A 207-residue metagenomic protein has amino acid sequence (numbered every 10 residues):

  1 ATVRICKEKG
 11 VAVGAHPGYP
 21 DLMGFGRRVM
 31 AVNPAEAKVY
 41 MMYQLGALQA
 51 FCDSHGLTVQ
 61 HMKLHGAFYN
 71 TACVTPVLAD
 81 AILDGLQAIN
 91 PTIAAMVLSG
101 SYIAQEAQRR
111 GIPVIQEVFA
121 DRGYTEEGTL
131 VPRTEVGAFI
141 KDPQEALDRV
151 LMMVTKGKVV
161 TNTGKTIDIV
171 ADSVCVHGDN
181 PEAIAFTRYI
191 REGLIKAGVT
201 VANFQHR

Functional and structural regions predicted by a protein language model:
A1-K7, C73-A81, S99-R109: Active-site-adjacent beta->alpha loops and helix N-cap segments on the catalytic face of soluble alpha/beta enzymes
T2-G14, D53-G56: Acidic (Asp/Glu)-rich catalytic clusters
H16, M62, V176: Conserved, mostly hydrophobic/aromatic
L22-L64: Glycine/small-residue-rich loop that forms an oxyanion/phosphate-binding "nest" at active or ligand-binding sites
M23-K38, A72-T75, G85, I89-P91 (+1 more regions): Glycine-rich tight-turn/loop motif centered on a GG-T
C52-Q60, K158-D168, T200-R207: Flexible, glycine/charged-enriched surface loops at secondary-structure junctions
I93, A185-R207: C-terminal domain-boundary segment and adjacent tail
G100-K158: Active-site rim beta-loop-alpha module in soluble metabolic enzymes
